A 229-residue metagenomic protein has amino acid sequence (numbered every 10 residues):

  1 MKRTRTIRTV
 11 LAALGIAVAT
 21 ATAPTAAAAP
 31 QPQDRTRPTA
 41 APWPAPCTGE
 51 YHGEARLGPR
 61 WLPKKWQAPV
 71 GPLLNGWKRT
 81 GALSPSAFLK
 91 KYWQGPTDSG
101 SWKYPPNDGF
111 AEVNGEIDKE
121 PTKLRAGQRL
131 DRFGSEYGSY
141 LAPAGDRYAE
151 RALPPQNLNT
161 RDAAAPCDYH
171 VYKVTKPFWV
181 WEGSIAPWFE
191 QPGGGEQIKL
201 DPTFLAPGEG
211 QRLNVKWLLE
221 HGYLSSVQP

Functional and structural regions predicted by a protein language model:
M1-Q31: Secretory targeting and sorting signals
A19, S99, Y104, V113 (+5 more regions): Intrinsically disordered, low-complexity, compositionally biased regions/tails
T20, A40-W43, D168-V174, Q228-P229: Long, hydrophilic "mature protein body" segments
Q31-R37, Q228-P229: Polybasic, low-complexity, intrinsically disordered segments
D34-S139, R147-A149, Y169: ADP-ribose/NAD+-binding catalytic cleft of ART/PARP-like enzymes
S135-G138, G145-Q191: ADP-ribosyltransferase catalytic core
W179-P229: Active-site or metal-binding loop neighborhoods of secreted/extracellular toxin and effector enzymes
